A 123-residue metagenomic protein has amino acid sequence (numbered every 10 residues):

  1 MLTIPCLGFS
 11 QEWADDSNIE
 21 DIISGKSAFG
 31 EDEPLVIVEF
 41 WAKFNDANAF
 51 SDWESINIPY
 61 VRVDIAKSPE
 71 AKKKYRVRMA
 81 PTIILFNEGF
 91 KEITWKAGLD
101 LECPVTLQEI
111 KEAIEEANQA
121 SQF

Functional and structural regions predicted by a protein language model:
T3-P5: N-terminal signal peptide c-region/cleavage motif recognized by signal peptidases
F9-Q11: Boundary of Sec targeting at the N-terminus
W13-N57: Local sequence-structure signature of Cys/Sec-based thiol-disulfide redox active-site neighborhoods
K26, K74-Y75: Short amphipathic alpha-helix with an adjacent loop that forms part of the alpha/beta core around
E39-F44, I56-E70, V77: Thiol-based oxidoreductase modules, predominantly thioredoxin-like and allied folds used for disulfide exchange
D46-A49, A71, I93-W95: Extracytoplasmic/secreted cell-surface and envelope-processing proteins
Y75-N87: Structural micro-motif
L85-F123: Non-catalytic, surface beta->alpha helical segment in thiol-disulfide oxidoreductase systems
